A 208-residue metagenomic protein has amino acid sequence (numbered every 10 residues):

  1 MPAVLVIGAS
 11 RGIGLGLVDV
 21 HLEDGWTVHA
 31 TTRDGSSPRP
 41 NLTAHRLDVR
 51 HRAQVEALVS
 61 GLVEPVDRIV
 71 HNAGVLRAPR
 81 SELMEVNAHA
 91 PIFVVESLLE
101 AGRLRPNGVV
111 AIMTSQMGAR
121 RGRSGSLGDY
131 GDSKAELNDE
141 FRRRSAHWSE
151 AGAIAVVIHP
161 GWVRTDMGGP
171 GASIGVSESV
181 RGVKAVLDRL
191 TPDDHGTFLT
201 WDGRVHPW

Functional and structural regions predicted by a protein language model:
V6-I7, H71-N72, V109-S115, I154-H159: Structural signature of the Rossmann-like NAD(P)-dependent dehydrogenase/reductase core
I7-L22: N-terminal Rossmann NAD(P)H-binding glycine-rich loop of SDR-like oxidoreductase domains
D24-P38: Conserved glycine-rich Rossmann-like NAD(P)H-binding loop of the short-chain dehydrogenase/reductase
P40-V55: Rossmann-fold cofactor-recognition segment
A44, L83-M84: A hydrophobic alpha-helix adjacent to the NAD(P)-binding/active-site core of NAD(P)-dependent oxidoreductases, strongly
V75-E82, I92-F93, L99-S149: Catalytic loop of short-chain dehydrogenase/reductase
V157-P160, G169-W208: C-terminal helical subdomain
